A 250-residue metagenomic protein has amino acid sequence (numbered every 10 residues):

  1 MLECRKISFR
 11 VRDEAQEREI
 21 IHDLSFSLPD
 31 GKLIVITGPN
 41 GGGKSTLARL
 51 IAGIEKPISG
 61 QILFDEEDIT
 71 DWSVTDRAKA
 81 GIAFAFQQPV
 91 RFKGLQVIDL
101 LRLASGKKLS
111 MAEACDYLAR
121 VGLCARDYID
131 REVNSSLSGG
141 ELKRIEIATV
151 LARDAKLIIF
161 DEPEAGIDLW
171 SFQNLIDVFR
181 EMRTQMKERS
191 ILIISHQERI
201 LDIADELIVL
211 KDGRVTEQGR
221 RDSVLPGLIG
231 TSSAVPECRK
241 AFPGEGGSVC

Functional and structural regions predicted by a protein language model:
L2, E19-D23: Conserved structural motif at the start of ABC-family nucleotide-binding domains
T37-P39: The feature captures the beta-strand-to-loop junction immediately N-terminal to the Walker
A52: Helix-to-loop junction immediately C-terminal to a conserved catalytic motif
G60-E67, E113: Conserved ABC transporter NBD signature motif
D68-A83: ABC ATPase NBD coupling module
Q88, G94-E113: Q-loop/switch helix immediately C-terminal to the Walker
E162-P163, W170: Walker B catalytic motif
